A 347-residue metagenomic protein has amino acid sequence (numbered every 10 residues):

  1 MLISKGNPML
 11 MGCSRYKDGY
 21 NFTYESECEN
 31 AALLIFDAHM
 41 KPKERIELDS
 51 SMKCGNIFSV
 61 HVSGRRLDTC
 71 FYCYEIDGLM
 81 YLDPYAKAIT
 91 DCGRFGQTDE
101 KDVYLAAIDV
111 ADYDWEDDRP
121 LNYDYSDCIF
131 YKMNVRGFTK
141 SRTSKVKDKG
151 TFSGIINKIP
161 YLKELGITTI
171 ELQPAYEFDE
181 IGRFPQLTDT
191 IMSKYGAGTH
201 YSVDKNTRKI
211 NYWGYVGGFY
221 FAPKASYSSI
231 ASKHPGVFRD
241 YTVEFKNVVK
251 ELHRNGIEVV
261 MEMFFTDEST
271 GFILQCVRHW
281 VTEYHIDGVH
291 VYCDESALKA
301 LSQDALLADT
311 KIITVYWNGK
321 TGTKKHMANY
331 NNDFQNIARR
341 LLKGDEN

Functional and structural regions predicted by a protein language model:
M1-G19, K43, M52-K132, T139-V146: The feature marks proteins involved in alpha-glucan
Y24, Y74, M133, L162 (+4 more regions): Conserved, mostly hydrophobic/aromatic
E25-A31: Short proline/glycine-enriched turn/loop motifs at strand-loop junctions of beta-rich domains
H39-E47: Surface-exposed loop/edge segments in extracytoplasmic proteins
A107-F178, R183, N211-G214, F219: An acidic-aromatic substrate-binding cleft motif
I129-Y131, I170-L172, V259-M261, V289 (+1 more regions): Hydrophobic faces of well-ordered beta-strands that scaffold small-molecule active sites in alpha/beta enzyme cores
S144-T151, G182-R254, F265-E283: Aromatic- and acidic-residue-enriched carbohydrate-binding clefts of CAZyme catalytic domains
C276-R278, T282-N347: Active-site-proximal helices and loops of the catalytic beta/alpha 8
